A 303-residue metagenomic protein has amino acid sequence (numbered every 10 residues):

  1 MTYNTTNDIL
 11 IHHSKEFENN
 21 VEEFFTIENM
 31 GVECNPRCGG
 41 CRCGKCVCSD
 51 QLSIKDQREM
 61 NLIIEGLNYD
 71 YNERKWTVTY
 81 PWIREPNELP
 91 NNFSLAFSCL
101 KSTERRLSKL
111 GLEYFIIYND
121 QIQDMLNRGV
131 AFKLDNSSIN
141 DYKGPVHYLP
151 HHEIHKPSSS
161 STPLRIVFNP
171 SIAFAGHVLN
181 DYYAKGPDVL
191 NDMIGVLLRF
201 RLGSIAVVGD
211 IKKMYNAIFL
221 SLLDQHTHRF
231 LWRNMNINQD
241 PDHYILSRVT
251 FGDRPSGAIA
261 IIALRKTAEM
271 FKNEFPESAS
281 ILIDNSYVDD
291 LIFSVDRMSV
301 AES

Functional and structural regions predicted by a protein language model:
M1-R201, V208, R233, A268 (+2 more regions): Intrinsically disordered, low-complexity regulatory segments at domain boundaries and processing junctions
N87-P90, S161, A173-G176, M214-A217 (+3 more regions): Eukaryotic short linear interaction motifs
S138-G144, M214-N216, L282: Short amphipathic alpha-helical segments embedded in low-complexity Lys/Glu-rich regions
Y148, N180-P187, S221-T227, V300-S303: Short secondary-structure boundary/capping segments
P163-V167, S171-F174, R201-A206, Y215 (+1 more regions): Conserved pre-motif C helix in the palm subdomain of viral-like polymerases
F174, V178-D181, A206, L220-V249: Metal-dependent catalytic core segments for phosphate chemistry
G186-M193, D253-I261, A301: Short, charged, low-complexity patches
G257-S303: Active-site palm subdomain of RNA-directed nucleic acid polymerases
